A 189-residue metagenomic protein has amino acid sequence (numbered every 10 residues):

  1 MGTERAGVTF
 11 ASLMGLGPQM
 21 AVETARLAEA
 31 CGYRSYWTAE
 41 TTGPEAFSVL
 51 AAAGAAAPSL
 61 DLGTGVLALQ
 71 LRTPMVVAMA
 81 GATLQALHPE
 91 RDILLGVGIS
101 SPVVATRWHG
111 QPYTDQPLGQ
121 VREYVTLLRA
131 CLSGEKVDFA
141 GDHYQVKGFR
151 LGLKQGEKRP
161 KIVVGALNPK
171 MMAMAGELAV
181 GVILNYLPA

Functional and structural regions predicted by a protein language model:
M1-T64, R159-P160: N-terminal beta1-alpha1-beta2 module of alpha/beta enzyme domains
G2, A78-G181, N185-P188: Internal, glycine-rich beta/alpha segment that forms the wall or movable "lid" of small-molecule/cofactor binding
L16, L71-M75, M79, Q116: Residue-level signal for the nucleotide or nucleotide-sugar donor/cofactor binding architecture
Q19-E23, S48, M75-M79, E177 (+1 more regions): Generic recognition of short, well-ordered alpha-helical segments
T41, V66-L69, L187-A189: Short, acidic/turn-prone active-site loops that include or flank metal/cofactor- and phosphate-binding residues
G43-P44, L69-R72, P102-V103: Short gly/pro/ser/thr-enriched loop/turn and capping motifs at secondary-structure boundaries
